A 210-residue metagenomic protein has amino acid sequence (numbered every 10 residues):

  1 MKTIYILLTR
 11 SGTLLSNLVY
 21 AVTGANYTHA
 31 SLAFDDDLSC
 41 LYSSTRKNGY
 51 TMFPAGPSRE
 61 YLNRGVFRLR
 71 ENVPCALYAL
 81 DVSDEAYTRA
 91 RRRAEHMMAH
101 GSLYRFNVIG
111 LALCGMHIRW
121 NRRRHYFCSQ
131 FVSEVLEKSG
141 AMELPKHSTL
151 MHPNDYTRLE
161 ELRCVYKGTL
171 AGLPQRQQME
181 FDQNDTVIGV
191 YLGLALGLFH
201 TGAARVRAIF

Functional and structural regions predicted by a protein language model:
M1-F210: Cysteine-nucleophile amide-bond enzymes
